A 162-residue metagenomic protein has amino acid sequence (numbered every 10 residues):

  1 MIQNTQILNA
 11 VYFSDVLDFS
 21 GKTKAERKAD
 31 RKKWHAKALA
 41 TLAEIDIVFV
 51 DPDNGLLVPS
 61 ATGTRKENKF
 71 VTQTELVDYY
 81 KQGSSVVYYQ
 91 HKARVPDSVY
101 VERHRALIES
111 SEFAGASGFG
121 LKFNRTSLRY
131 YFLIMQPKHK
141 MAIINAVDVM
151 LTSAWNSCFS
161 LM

Functional and structural regions predicted by a protein language model:
M1-M162: Class I S-adenosyl-L-methionine-dependent methyltransferase catalytic core
